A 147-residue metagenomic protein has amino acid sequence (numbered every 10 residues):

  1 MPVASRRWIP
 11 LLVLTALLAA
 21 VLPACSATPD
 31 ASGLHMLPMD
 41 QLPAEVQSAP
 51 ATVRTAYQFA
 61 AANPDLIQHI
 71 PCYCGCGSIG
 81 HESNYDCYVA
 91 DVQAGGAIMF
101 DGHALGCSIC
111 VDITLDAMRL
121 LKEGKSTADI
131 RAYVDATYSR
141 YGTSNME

Functional and structural regions predicted by a protein language model:
P2-L12: Bacterial N-terminal signal peptides that target proteins for export
A20-A24: C-terminal motif of bacterial Sec signal peptides marking the signal peptidase cleavage site
S26-T28: Bacterial signal peptide processing site
D40-Q68, G80-C87: Short, charged low-complexity linear segments at domain edges
L42-V46, M99-C107, L115-E123: Second-shell loop/turn segments in exported
Y57-P71, D91-G102: Immediate flanking context of iron-sulfur cluster ligation sites
Q68-Y88, L105-I113: Local cysteine-cluster metal-coordination motifs and their immediate loop/turn environment, predominantly Fe-S cluster
M118-E147: Short flanking/linker segments adjacent to small metal-binding domains or redox-active Cys/His motifs
